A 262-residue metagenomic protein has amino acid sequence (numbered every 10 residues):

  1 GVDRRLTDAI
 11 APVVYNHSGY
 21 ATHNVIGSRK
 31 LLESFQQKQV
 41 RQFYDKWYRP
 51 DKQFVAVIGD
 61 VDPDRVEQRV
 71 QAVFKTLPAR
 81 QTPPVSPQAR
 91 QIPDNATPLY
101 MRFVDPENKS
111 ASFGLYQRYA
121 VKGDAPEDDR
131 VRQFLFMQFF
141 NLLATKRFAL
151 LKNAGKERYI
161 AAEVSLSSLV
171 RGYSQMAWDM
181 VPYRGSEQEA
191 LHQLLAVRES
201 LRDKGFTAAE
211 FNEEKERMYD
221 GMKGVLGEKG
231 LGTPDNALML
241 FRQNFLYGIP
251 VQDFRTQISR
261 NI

Functional and structural regions predicted by a protein language model:
V2-K30, K52-I58, K109-R132, F148-I262: M16 family metallopeptidases and their MPP-like homologs
L32-Q36: Short, charged, amphipathic alpha-helices and their helix-cap/turn boundaries
Y44: Conserved, carboxylate-rich catalytic/transport cores that coordinate ions
F54-S110, E216, D220-L226: An aromatic/glycine/proline-enriched structural segment found at the starts of mature extracellular/organellar domains
V66, E127-F139: PPIase-associated folding chaperone regions across multiple families
V70-V73, F140, A144, A190-E199: Short amphipathic C-terminal alpha-helix that caps PH/PH-like domains
